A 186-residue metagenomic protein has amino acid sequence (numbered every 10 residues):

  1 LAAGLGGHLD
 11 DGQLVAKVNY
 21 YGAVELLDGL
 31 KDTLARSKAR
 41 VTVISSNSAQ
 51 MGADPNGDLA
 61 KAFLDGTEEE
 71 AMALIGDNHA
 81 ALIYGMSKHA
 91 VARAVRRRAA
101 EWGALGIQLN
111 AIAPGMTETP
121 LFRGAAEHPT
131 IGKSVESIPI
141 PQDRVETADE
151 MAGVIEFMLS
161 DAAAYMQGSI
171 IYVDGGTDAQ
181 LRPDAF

Functional and structural regions predicted by a protein language model:
G4-Q13, A35-A104, M116: Catalytic loop of short-chain dehydrogenase/reductase
E25, I83-Y84, H89-A92, A111 (+2 more regions): C-terminal helical subdomain
L27-D28, R96: A short, exposed helix-loop element centered on a Lys and neighboring polar residues
T42, N110, S169: Rossmann-like NAD(H)/NADP(H) cofactor-binding core
L64-I75, A126-I140: A short C-terminal helix-loop "cap" of Rossmann-like NAD(P)-dependent dehydrogenase/epimerase domains
G103, Q108, M166-G168: Short, small/polar-rich loop/turn modules that mediate ligand/substrate recognition or access, typified
A113-G124: Short, flexible catalytic-loop segment of classical short-chain dehydrogenase/reductase
